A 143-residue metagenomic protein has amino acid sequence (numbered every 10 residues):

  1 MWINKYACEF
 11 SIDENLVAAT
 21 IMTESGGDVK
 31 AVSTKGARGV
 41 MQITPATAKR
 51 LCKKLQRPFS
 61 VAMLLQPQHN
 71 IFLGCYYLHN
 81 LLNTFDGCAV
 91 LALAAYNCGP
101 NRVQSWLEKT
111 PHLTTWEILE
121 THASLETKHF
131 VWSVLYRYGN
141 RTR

Functional and structural regions predicted by a protein language model:
M1-R143: Catalytic glycan-binding domains that act on GlcNAc-containing polysaccharides
